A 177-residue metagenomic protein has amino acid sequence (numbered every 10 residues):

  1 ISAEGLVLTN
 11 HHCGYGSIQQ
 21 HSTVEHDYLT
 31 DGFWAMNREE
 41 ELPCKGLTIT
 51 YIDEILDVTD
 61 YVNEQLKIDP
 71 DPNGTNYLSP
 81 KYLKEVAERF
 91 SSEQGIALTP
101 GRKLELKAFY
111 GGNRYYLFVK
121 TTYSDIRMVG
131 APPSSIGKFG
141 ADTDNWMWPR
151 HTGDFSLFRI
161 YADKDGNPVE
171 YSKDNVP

Functional and structural regions predicted by a protein language model:
I1-P177: Terminal presequence/propeptide segments associated with secretion/organelle targeting and zymogen/polyprotein
